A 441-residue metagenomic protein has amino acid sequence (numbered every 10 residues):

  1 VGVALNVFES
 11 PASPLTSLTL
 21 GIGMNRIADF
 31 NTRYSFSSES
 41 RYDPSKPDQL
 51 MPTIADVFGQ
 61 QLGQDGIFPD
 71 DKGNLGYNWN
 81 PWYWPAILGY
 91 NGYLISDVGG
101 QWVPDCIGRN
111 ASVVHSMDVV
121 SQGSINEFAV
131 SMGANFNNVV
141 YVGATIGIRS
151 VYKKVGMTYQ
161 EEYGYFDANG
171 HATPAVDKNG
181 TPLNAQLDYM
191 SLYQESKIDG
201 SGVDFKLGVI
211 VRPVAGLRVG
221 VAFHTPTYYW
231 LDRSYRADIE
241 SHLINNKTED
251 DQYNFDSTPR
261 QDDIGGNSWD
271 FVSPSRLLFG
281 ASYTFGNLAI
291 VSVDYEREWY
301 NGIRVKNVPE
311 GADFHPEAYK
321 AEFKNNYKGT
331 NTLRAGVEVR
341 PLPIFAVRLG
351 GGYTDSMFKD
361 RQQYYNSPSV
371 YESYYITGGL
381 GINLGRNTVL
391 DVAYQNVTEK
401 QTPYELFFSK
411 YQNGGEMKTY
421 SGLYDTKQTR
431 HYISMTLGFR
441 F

Functional and structural regions predicted by a protein language model:
N6-F441: Outer-membrane beta-barrel porins/channels
